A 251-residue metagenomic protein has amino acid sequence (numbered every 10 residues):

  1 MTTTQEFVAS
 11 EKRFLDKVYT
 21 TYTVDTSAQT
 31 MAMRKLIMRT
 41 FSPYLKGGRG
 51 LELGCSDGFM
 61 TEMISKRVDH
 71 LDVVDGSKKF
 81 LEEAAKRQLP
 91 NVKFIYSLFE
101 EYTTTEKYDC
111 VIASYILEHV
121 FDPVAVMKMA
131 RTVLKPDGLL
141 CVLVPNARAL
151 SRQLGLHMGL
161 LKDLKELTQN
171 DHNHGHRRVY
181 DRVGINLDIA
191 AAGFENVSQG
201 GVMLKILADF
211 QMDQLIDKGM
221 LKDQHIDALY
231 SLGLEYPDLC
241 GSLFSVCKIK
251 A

Functional and structural regions predicted by a protein language model:
M1-E106, C110-S114, M127, D238-F244: Conserved N-terminal segment of class I S-adenosyl-L-methionine
T26, F121-A125, M129, L139-V246: S-adenosyl-L-methionine-dependent methyltransferase catalytic module, highlighting the catalytic core
G48, D137-G138: Surface-exposed loop/turn positions
E52, S56, P136, N173: Short glycine/serine/threonine-biased micro-segments
Y115-H119: A short His-aromatic
T132: Basic phosphate/pyrophosphate-binding loop/patch that engages nucleotide-derived ligands
K248-A251: C-terminal beta-strand of the catalytic ATP-binding
